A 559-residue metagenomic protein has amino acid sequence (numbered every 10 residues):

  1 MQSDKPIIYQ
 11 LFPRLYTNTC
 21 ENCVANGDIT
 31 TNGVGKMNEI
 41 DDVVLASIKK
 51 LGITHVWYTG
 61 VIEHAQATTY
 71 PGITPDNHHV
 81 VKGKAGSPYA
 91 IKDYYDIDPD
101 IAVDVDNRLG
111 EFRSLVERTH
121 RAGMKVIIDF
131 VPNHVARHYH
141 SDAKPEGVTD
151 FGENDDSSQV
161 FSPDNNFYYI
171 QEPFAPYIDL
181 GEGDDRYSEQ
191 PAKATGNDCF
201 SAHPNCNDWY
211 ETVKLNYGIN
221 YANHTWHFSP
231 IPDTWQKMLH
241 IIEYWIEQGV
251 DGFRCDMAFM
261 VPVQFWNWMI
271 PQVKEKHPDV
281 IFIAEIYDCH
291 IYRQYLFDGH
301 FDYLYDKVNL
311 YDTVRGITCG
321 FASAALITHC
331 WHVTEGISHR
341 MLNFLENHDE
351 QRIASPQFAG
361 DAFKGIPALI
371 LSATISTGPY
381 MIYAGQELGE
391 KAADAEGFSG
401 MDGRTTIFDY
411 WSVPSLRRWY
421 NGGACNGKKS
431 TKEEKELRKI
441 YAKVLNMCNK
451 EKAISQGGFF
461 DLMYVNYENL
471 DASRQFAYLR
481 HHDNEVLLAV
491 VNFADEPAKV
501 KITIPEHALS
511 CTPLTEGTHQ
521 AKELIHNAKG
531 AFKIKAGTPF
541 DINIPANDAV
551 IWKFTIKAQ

Functional and structural regions predicted by a protein language model:
M1-K125, N133-V135, H140-K144, V148-S157 (+3 more regions): N-terminal structural segment of carbohydrate-active enzymes
D4, T19, C23, Q66 (+5 more regions): Loop/helix patches that line or flank the sugar-binding groove of alpha-linked glycan CAZymes
I7-Y9, V56-Y58, V126-I128, F253 (+3 more regions): Hydrophobic faces of well-ordered beta-strands that scaffold small-molecule active sites in alpha/beta enzyme cores
L11, I48, Y58, Y94 (+11 more regions): Conserved, mostly hydrophobic/aromatic
N18-N38, A90-L109, E211-T234, V250-M260 (+3 more regions): The substrate-binding groove and active-site-proximal loops of carbohydrate-active enzymes, especially glycoside
H64-Y89, P132-N207, F297-D306, A395-F408: Aromatic- and acidic-residue-enriched segments that line the glycan-binding/catalytic groove of carbohydrate-active
V116, G147-D150, S157-S158, S162-Y177 (+8 more regions): Active-site-proximal helices and loops of the catalytic beta/alpha 8
F532-Q559: C-terminal beta-strand-rich structural cap/linker in extracellular carbohydrate-active enzymes
